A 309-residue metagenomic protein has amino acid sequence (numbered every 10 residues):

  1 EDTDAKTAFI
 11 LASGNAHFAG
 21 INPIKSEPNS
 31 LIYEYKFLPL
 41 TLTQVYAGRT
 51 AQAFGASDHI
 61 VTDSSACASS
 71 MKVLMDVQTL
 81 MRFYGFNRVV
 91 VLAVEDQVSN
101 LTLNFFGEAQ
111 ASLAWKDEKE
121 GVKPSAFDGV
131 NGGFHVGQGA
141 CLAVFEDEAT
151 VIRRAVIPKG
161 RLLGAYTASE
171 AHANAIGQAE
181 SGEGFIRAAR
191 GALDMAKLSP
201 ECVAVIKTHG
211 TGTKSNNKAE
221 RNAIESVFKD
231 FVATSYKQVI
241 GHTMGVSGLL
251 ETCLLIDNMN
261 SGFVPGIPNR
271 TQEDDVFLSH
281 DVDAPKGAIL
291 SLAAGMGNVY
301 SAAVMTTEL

Functional and structural regions predicted by a protein language model:
E1-F9, H17-F18, V73, R187-E201 (+1 more regions): Conserved active-site "lid/cap" helical segment
D2, E34-T43, V61-S69, Y236-G245 (+2 more regions): Active-site nucleophile and cofactor-binding loops and adjacent substrate-binding regions of central metabolic enzymes
F9, T50, S70, V77 (+6 more regions): Conserved small-residue
I10-V61, L103, G107-S112, N216-V227: Active-site-proximal gating segment of KS-fold condensing enzymes and close homologs
N29-Y35, M75, T79, F83 (+3 more regions): Glycine-/small-residue-rich "gating" segment that lines the acyl/pantetheine channel and substrate pocket
T43-Y46, A51-F54, I60-E95, H135-V156 (+2 more regions): Active-site-proximal alpha-helical scaffold in enzymes
G85-N131, A165-A179, G210-N217, D230-V276: Acyl-CoA/ACP chain-elongation machinery
D117-A196, C202-V205, D230, T306-L309: Condensing-enzyme catalytic core mediating Claisen C-C bond formation in acyl metabolism
